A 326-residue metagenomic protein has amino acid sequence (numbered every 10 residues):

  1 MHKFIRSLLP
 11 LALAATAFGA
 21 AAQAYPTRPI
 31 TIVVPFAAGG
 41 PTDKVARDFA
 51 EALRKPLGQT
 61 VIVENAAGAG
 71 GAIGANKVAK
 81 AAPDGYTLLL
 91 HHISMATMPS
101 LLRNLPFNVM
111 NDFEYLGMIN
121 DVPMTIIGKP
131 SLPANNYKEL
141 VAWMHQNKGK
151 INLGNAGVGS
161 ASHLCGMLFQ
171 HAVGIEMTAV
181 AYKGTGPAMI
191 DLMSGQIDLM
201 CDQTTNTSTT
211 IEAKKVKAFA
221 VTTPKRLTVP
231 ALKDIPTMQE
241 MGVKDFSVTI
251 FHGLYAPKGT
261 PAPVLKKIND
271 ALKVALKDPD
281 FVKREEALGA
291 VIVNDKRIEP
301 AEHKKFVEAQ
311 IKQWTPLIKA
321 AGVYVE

Functional and structural regions predicted by a protein language model:
M1-L9: Bacterial N-terminal signal peptides that target proteins for export
A17-A21: N-terminal signal peptide c-region/cleavage motif recognized by signal peptidases
A22-N111, K150-N152, V158, G174-Q203 (+2 more regions): N-terminal (or domain-start) structured segment
T27-P29, A262-E326: An extracytoplasmic/periplasmic, membrane-proximal ligand-sensing/linker region
K80-Y86, S100-P187, M238, F251-R284: Hinge/capping helix and adjacent helix->loop/strand transition within the periplasmic-binding protein
M95-N104, L168-A172, L199-I235: A ligand-binding cleft/hinge motif common to bilobed small-molecule-binding domains
I119-T125, T222-A256, D295-K296: Periplasmic-binding protein-like
